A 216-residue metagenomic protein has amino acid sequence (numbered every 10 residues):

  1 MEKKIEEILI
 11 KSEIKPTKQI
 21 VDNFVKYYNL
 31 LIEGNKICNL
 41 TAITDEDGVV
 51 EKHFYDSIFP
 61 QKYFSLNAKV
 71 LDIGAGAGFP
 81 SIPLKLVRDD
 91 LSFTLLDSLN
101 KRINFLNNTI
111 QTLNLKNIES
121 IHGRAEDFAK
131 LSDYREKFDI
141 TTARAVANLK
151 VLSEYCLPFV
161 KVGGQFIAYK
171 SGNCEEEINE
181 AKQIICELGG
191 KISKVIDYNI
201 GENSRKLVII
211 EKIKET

Functional and structural regions predicted by a protein language model:
M1-N67, L71, N104, N108-I118: Class I SAM-dependent transferase core
L31, L84, K170, I210: Residue-level signal for inorganic ion chemistry
T44, H122-R124, K194-I196: Short loop/edge segments at beta-strand edges and connector loops that shape dinucleotide/nucleotide cofactor-binding
I58-A145, S153: Conserved SAM/SAH cofactor-binding pocket of Class I
R88, V160-V162: Helix-to-beta-strand junctions that scaffold the AdoMet/dcAdoMet cofactor pocket in Class I SAM-dependent enzymes
G163-N173: Conserved beta-strand signature within the Rossmann-like core of class I S-adenosyl-L-methionine
N173-T216: Active-site capping/gating segments
